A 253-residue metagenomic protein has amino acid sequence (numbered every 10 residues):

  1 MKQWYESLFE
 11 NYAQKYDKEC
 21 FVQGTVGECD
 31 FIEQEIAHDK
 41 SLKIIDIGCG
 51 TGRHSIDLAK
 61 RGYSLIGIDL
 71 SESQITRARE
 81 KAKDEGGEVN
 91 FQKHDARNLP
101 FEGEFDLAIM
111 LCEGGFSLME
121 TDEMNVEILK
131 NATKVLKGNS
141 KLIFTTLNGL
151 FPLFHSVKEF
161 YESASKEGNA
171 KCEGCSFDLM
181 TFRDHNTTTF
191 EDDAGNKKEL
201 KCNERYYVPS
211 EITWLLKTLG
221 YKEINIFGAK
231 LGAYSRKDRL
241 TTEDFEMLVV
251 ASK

Functional and structural regions predicted by a protein language model:
M1-L42: Conserved class I S-adenosyl-L-methionine
G48-G52: Class I SAM-dependent methyltransferase "Motif I" SAM/SAH-binding loop
S55-N98: Class I SAM-dependent methyltransferase SAM/SAH-binding core
R97-L107: A short acidic, Gly/Pro-enriched loop at the edge of an enzyme's catalytic core that lines a small-molecule cofactor
D106-M124: A short SAM/SAH-binding and catalytic strip from SAM-dependent methyltransferases
M124-G138: A short glycine-rich, Lys/Arg-flanked "PGG" loop and its adjoining helix->strand segment in the class I
I143-W214: SAM-dependent methyltransferase
P209-K253: C-terminal lobe and adjacent flexible extensions of AdoMet/dcAdoMet transferase-like proteins
